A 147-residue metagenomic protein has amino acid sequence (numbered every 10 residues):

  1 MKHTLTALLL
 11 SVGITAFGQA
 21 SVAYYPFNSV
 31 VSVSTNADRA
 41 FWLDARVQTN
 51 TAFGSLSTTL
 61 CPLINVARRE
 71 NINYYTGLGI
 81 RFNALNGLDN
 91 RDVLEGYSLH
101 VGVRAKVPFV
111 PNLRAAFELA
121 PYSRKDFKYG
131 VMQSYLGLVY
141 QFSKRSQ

Functional and structural regions predicted by a protein language model:
M1-Q19, R145-Q147: Cleavable N-terminal export/targeting peptides
Q19-A52, Y75-N86, A115-S123: Transmembrane beta-strand segments that form the barrel wall of outer-membrane beta-barrel proteins
Y25-V31, F41, A52-T58, I72 (+2 more regions): Residues that define the transmembrane beta-barrel architecture of outer-membrane proteins
T35-A37, P62-V66, F82, V103-V107 (+2 more regions): Residue-level signature of outer-membrane beta-barrel architecture
A40, V66-Y74, V107-L113, D126 (+1 more regions): Short loop/turn motifs that connect adjacent beta-strands in outer-membrane beta-barrel proteins
T51-F53, R68, A84-L88, S123-F127 (+1 more regions): Gram-negative outer-membrane beta-barrel proteins
T58-G102: Mid-chain, structured segments of secreted extracytoplasmic proteins
V131-Q147: Outer-membrane beta-barrel "beta-signal"
